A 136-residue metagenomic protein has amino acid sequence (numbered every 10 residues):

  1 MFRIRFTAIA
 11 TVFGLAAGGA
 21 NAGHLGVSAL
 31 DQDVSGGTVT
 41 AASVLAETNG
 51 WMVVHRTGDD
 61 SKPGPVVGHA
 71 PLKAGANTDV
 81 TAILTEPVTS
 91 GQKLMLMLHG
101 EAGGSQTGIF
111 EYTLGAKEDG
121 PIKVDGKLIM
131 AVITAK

Functional and structural regions predicted by a protein language model:
M1-I9: Bacterial N-terminal signal peptides that target proteins for export
I9-A16: Bacterial N-terminal signal peptides
A20-G36, K123-I129, A135: Transition segment at domain starts
G23-P63: Short, surface-exposed binding/anchoring microloops in extracellular/periplasmic proteins
T40-A42, A76-P87: Exposed aromatic-hydrophobic patches
P65-A76: Solvent-exposed serine/threonine-rich low-complexity stretches and specific carbohydrate-binding patches
Q92-E101: Short, aromatic- and glycine-rich surface loops/edge beta-strands on solvent-exposed regions
G100-G115: Short acidic/polar inter-strand loop motif in beta-rich domains
